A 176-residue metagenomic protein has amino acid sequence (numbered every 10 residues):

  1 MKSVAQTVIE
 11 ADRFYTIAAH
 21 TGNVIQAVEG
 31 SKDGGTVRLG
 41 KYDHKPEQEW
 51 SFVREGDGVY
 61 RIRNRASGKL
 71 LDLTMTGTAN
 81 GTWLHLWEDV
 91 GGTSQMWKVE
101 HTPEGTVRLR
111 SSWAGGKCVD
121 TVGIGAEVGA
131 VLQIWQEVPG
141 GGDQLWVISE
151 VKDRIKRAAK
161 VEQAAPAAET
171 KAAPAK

Functional and structural regions predicted by a protein language model:
M1-K176: Lectin-like carbohydrate-binding module/patch detector with strong preference for beta-trefoil
